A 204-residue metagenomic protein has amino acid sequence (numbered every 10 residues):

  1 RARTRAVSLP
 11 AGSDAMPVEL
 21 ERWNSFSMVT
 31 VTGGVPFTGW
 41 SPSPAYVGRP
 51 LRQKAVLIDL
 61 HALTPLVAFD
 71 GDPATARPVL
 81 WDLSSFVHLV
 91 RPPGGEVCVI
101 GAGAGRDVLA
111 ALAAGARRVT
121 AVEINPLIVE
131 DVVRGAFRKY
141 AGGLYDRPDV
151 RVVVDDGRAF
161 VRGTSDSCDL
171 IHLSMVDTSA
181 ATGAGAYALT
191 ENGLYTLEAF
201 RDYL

Functional and structural regions predicted by a protein language model:
R1-P148, G157-F160: Class I S-adenosylmethionine
L127-I128, R147-P148, V153-D155, A159-F160 (+1 more regions): Mobile active-site "lid"/loop adjacent to the S-adenosyl-L-methionine
